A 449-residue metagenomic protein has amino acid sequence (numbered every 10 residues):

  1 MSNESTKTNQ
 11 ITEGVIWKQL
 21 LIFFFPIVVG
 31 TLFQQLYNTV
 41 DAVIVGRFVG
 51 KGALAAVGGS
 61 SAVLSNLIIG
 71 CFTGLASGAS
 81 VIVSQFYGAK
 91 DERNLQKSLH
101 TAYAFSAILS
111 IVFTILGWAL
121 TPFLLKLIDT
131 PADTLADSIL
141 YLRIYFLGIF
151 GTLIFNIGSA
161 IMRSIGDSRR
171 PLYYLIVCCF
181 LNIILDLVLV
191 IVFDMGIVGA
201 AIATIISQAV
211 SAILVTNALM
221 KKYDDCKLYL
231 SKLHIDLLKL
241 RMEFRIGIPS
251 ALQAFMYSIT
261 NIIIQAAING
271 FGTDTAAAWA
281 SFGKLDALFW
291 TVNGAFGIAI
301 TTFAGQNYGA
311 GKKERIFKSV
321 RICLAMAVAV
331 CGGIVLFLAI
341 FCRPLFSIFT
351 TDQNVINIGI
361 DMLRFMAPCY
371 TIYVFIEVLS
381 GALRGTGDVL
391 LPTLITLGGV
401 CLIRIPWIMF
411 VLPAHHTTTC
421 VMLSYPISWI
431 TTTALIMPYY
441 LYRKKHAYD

Functional and structural regions predicted by a protein language model:
M1-F24, V83-G148, V192-I248, A304-C369 (+1 more regions): Short alpha-helical transmembrane segments in multi-pass integral membrane proteins
E13, W17-L36, V40, L64-C71 (+8 more regions): Residue-level signal for short hydrophobic patches within transmembrane helices of multi-pass membrane transporters
I22-D41, I144, F155, C178 (+5 more regions): Transmembrane helical elements of multi-pass membrane transporters/channels
I27, T31, V43, V81 (+15 more regions): Transmembrane alpha-helix boundary and packing residues in multipass membrane permease domains and related
L36-A55, L125-A132, V188-M195, F255-K284 (+4 more regions): Helix-terminus/linker motif at the lipid-water interface of multi-pass membrane proteins
V49-V63, S138, L142, A201 (+3 more regions): Small-residue hotspots at the loop-to-helix junctions and early N-terminal turns of transmembrane alpha-helices
L54-I115, T152-P171, A278-C342, Y373-I395: Small-residue-rich hydrophobic transmembrane alpha-helices
A76, I144-R163, P171-C179, A200-V215 (+4 more regions): Short runs within selected transmembrane alpha-helices of multi-pass transporters and secretion channels
